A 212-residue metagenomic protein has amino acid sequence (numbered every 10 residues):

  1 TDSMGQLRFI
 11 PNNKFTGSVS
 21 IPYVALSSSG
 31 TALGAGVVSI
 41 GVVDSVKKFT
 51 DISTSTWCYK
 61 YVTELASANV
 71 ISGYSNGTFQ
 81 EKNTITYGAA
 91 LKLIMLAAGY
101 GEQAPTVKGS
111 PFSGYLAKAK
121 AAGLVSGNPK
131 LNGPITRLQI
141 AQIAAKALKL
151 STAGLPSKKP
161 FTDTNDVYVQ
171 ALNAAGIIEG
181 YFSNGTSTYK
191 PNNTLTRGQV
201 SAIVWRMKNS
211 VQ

Functional and structural regions predicted by a protein language model:
T1-V42: Acidic, turn/loop-rich segments in luminal/extracellular domains of secretory-pathway and cell-surface proteins
T16, G41-Y59, S67, S72-L138 (+3 more regions): Feature responds to low-complexity, polar/acidic, surface-exposed segments characteristic of secreted/exported proteins
I203: Aromatic- and glycine-enriched pocket-lining scaffold segments that form the walls of small-molecule binding clefts
